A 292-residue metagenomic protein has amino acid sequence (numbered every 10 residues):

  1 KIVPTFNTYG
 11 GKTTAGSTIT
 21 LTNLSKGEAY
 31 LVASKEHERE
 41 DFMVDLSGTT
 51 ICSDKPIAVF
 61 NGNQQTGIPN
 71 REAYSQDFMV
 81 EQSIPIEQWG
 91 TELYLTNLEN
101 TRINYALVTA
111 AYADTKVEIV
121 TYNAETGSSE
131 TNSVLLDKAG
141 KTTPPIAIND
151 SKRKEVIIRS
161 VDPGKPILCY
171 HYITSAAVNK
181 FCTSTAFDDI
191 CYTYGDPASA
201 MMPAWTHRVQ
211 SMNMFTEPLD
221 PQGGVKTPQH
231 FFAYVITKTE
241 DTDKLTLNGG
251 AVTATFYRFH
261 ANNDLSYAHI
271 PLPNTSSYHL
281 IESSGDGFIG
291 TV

Functional and structural regions predicted by a protein language model:
K1-V292: Extracellular lectin-like interaction modules
